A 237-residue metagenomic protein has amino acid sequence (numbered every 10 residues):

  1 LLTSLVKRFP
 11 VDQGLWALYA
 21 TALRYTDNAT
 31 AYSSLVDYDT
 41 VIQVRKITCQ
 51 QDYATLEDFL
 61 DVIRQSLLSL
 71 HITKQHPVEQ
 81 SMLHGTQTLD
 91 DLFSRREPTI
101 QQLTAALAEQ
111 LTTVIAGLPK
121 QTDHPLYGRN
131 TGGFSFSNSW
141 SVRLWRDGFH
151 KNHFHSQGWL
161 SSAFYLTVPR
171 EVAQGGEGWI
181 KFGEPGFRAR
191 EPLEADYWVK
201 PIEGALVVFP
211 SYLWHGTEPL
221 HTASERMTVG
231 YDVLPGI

Functional and structural regions predicted by a protein language model:
L1-A29: Alpha-helical protein-protein interaction scaffolds
S4-R8, A29-T30, T55-L56, S69 (+1 more regions): Polar low-complexity intrinsically disordered regions
G14-A17, T21, K74, V78 (+1 more regions): A composition-driven signal for long, intrinsically disordered, charge-rich low-complexity tracts
A22-T26, S66, L70, P169: Phosphate/oxyanion-binding loops and surfaces in catalytic or ligand/nucleic-acid-binding neighborhoods
D27, S81-T86, G176-G183: Glycine-centered flexibility motif
Y32-R129, F149: Non-heme Fe(II)/2-oxoglutarate
S94, P98-V208, L213, E218-I237: Catalytic core of non-heme Fe(II) oxygenases with the double-stranded beta-helix
